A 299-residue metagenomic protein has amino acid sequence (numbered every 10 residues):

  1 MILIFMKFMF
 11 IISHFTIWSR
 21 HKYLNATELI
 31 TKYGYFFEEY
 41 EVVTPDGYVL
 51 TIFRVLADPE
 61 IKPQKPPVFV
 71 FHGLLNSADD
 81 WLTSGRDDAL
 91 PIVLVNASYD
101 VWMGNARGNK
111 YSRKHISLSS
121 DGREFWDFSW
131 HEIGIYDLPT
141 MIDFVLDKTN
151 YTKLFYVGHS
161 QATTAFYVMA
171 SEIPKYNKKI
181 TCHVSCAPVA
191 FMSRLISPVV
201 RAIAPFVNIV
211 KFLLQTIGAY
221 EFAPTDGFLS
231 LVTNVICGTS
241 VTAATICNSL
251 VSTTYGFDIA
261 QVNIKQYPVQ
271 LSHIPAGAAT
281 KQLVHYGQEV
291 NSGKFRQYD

Functional and structural regions predicted by a protein language model:
I2-P63, P67: Catalytic-loop region of hydrolases
L29, T44, T51-S119: Short, surface-exposed "cap/lid" segments of acyl-processing enzymes
P91, N96, I142, L283-G287: Non-transmembrane alpha-helical segments in soluble domains of secreted/periplasmic/extracellular proteins
S119-G122, R201-A202: Short, hinge-like loop/turn segments at secondary-structure boundaries
E124-K148: Alpha/beta-hydrolase active-site loop
D147-T152, T163-D299: Alpha/beta-hydrolase-fold enzymes
V157-A162: Gly/Ala-rich beta-loop-alpha elbow adjacent to hydrolase catalytic centers
